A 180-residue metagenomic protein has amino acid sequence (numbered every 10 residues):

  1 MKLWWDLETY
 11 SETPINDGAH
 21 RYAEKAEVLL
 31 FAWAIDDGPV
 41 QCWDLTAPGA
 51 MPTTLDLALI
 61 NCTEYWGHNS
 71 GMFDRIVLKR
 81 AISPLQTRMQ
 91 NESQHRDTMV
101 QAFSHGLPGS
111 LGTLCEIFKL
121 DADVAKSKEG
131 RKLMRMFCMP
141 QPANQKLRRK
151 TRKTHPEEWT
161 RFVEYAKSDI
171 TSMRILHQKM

Functional and structural regions predicted by a protein language model:
K2-W4, P14-I15, K25-K179: Conserved DEDDh/DEDDy metal-dependent 3′-5′ exonuclease domain
L7-S11: Metal-dependent nucleic-acid phosphoesterase active-site entry motif
D17-H20: Short, P/G- and charge-enriched loop/turn segments at secondary-structure junctions
